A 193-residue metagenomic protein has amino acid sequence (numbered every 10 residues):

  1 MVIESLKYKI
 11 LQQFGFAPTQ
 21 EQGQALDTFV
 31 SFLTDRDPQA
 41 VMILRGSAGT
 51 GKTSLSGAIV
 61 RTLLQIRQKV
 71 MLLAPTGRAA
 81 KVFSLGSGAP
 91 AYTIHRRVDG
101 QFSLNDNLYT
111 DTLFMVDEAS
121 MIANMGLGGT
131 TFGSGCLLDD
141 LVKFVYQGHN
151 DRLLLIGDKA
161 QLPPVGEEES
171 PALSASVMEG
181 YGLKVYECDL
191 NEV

Functional and structural regions predicted by a protein language model:
M1-V193: Conserved ATP-binding/catalytic motifs of P-loop helicase motor domains
